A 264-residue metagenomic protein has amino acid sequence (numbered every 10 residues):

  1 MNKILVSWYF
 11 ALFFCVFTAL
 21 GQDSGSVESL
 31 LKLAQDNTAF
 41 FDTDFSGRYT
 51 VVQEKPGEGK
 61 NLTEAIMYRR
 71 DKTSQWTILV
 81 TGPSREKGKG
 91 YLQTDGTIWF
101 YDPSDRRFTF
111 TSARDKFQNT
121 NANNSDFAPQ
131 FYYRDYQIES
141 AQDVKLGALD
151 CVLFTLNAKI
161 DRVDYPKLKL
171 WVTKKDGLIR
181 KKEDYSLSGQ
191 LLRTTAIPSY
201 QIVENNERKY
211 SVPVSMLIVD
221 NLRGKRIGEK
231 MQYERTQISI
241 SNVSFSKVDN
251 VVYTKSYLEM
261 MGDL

Functional and structural regions predicted by a protein language model:
M1-L5: Positively charged n-region of N-terminal signal peptides that target proteins for export
S7-F17: Bacterial N-terminal signal peptides
Q22-D36, F40-T43, T50, T94-P166 (+2 more regions): Flexible, processing/modification-adjacent segments and terminal tails in exported/periplasmic/extracellular proteins
F45-T77, T81-P83: N-terminal, post-signal-peptide region of Sec/Tat-exported proteins
G47, Q75-V80, I98-D102, F108-F110 (+3 more regions): Short hydrophobic/aromatic-rich beta-strand segments that constitute the beta-sheet cores of beta-sandwich/beta-barrel
T50-P56, T81-P83, Y101-P103, N157-K159 (+2 more regions): A generic structural motif
M67-Y68, I138-K145, P198-E204: Short amphipathic beta-strand and strand-loop transition segments with alternating hydrophobic
L149-V252: Gly/Pro-enriched, hydrophobic low-complexity segments that function as extracytoplasmic propeptides/linkers
